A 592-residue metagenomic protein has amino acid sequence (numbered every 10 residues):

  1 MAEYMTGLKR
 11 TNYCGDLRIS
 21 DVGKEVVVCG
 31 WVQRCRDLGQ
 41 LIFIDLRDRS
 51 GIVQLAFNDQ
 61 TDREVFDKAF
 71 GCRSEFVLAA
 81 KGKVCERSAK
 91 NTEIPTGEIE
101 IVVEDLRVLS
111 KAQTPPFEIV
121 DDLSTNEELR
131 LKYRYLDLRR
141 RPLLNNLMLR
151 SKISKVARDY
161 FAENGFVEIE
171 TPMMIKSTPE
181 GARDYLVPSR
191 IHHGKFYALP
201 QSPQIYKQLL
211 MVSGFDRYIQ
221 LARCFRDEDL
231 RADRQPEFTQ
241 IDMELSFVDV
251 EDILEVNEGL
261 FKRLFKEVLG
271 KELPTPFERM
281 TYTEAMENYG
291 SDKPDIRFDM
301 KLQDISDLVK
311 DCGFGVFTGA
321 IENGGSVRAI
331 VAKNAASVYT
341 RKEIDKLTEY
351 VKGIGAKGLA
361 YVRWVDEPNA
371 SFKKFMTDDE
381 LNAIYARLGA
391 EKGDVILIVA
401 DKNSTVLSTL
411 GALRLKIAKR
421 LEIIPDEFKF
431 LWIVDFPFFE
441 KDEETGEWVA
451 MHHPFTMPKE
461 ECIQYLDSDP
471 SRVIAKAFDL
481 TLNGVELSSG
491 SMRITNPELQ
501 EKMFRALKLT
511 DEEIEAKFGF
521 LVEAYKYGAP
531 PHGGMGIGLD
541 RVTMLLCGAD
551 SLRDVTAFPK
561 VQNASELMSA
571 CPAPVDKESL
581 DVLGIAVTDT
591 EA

Functional and structural regions predicted by a protein language model:
M1-A592: Class II aminoacyl-tRNA synthetase catalytic cores and aaRS-like
